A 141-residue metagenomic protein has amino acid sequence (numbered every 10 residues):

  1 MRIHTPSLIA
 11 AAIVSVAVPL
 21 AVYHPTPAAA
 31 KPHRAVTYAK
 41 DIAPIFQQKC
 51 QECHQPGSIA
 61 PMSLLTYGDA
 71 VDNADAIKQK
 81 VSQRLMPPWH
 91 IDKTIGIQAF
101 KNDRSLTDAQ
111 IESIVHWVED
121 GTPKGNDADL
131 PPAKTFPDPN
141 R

Functional and structural regions predicted by a protein language model:
M1-P6: Positively charged n-region of N-terminal signal peptides that target proteins for export
I9-A21: Bacterial N-terminal signal peptides
L20-R141: Aromatic- and Gly/Pro-enriched helix-to-coil junctions and flexible linker segments
